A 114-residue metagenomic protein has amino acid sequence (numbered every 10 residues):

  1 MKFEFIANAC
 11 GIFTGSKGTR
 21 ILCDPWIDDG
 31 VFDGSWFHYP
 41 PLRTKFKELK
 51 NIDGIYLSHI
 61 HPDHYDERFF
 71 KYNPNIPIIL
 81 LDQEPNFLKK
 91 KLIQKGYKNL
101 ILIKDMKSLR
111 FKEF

Functional and structural regions predicted by a protein language model:
M1-E4, R20: Extreme N-terminal starter segment of soluble prokaryotic enzymes
F3, F13, D24, H59 (+1 more regions): Divalent metal-coordination and catalytic microenvironments
I6-K17, D105-F114: Catalytic core of the metallo-beta-lactamase
A9, D29-G30, I60-Y65, P85-L88 (+1 more regions): Active-site environment of divalent metal-dependent phosphoester hydrolases
G18-Y56, E67-R68: Pre-active-site segment of Zn-dependent metallo-hydrolases
T19, P74-I78, Y97: A short helix->loop->beta-strand "cap" motif at the edges of active sites that frequently abuts
D66-N75, K90: Metal-dependent catalytic neighborhoods of phosphoester/phosphodiester hydrolases
L80-F114: Metallo-beta-lactamase
